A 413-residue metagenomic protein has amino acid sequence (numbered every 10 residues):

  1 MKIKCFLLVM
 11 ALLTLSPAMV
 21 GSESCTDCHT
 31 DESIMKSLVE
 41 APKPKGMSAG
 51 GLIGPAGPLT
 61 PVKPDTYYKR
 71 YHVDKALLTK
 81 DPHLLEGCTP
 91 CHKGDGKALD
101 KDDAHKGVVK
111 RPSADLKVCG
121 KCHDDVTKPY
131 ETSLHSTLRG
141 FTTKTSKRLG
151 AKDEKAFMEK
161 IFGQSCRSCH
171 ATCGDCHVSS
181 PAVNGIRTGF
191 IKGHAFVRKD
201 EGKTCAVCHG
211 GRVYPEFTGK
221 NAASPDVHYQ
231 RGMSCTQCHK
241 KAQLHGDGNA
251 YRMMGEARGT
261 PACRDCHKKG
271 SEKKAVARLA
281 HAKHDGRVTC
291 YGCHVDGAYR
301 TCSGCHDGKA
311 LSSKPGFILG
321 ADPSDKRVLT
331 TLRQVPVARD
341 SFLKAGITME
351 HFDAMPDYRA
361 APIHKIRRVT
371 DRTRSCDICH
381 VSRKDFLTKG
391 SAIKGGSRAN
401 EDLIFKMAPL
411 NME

Functional and structural regions predicted by a protein language model:
M1-L7: Bacterial N-terminal signal peptides that target proteins for export
L7-P17: Bacterial N-terminal signal peptides
A18-V183, G193-E413: C-type cytochrome heme-c attachment and multiheme electron-transfer modules
